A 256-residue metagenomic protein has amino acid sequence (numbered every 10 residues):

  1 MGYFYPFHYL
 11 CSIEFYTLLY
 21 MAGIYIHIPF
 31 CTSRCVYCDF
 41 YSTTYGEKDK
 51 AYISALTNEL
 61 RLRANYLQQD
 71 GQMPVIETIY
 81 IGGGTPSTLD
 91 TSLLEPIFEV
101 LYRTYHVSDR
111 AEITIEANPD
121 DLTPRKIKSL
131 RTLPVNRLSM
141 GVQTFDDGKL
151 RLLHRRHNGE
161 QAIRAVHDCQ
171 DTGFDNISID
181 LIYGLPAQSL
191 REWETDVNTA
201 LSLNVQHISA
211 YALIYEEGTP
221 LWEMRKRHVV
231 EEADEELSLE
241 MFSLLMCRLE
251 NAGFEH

Functional and structural regions predicted by a protein language model:
L19-M21, S42-L67, P74-H256: C-terminal scaffold of the Radical SAM
Y20-I28: Immediate flanking context of iron-sulfur cluster ligation sites
P29-F40: Local cysteine-cluster metal-coordination motifs and their immediate loop/turn environment, predominantly Fe-S cluster
